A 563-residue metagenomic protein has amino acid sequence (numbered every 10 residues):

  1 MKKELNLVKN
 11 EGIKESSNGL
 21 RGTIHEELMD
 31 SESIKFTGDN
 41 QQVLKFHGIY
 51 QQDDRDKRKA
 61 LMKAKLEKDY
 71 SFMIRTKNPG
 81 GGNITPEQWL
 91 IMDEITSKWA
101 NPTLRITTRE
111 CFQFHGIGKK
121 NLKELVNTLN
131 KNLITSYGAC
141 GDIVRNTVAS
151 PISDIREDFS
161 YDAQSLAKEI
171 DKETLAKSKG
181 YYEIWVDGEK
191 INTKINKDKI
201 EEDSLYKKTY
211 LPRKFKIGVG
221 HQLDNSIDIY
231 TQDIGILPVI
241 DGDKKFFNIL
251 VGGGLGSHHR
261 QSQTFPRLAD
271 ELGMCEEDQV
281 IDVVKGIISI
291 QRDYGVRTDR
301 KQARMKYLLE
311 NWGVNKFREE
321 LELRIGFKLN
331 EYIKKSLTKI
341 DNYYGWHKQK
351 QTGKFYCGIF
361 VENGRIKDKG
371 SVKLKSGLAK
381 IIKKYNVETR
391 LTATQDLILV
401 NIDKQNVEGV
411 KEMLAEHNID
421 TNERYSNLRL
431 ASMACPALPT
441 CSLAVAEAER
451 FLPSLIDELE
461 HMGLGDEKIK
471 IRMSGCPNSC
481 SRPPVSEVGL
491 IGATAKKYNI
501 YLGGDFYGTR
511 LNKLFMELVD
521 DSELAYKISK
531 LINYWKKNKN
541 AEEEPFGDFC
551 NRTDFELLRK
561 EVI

Functional and structural regions predicted by a protein language model:
M1-I563: Peripheral terminal and linker regions in Fe-S/redox and tRNA-modifying enzymes
